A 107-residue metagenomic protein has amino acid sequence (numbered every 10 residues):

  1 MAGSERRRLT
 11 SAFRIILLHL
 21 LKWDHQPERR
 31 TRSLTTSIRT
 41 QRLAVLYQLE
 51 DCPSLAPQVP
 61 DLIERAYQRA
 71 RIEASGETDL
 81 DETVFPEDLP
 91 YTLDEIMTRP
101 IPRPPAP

Functional and structural regions predicted by a protein language model:
M1-P107: Surface/interface-facing alpha-helical segments and adjacent flexible terminal/loop regions used for partner/assembly
